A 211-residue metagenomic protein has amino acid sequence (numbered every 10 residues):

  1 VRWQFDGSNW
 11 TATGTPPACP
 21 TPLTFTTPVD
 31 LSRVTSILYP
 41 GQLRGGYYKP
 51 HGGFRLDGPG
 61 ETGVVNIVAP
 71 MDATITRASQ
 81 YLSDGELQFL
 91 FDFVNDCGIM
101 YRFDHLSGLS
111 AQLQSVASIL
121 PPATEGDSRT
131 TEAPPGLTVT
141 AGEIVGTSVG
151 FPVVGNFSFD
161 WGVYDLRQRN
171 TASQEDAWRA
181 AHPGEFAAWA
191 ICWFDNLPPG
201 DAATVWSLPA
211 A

Functional and structural regions predicted by a protein language model:
V1-Q4: Extracellular disulfide-bonded cysteine-rich modules/repeats
D6-L90, V94-C97, P135-I144, E185-A211: Surface-exposed, glycine-biased beta-strand/turn segments
G98-A211: Acidic, glycine-rich catalytic/binding loops that coordinate metals and/or anionic ligands
